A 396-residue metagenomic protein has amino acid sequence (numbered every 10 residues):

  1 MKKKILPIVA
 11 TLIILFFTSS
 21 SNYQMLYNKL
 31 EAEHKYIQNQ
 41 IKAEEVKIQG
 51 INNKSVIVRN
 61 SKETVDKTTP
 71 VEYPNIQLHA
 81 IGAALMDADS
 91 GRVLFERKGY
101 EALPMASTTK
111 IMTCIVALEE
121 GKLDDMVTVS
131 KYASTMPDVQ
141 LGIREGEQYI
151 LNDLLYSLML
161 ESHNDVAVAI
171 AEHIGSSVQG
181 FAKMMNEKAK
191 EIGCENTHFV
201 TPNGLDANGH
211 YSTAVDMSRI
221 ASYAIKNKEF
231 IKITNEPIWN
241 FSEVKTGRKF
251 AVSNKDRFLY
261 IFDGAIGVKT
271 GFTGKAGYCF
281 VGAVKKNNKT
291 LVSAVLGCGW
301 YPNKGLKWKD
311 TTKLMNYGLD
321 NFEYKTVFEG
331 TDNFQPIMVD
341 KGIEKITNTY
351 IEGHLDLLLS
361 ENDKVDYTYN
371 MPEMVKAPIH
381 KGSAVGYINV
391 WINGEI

Functional and structural regions predicted by a protein language model:
K2, S21-N22, Y27, C194-E195 (+1 more regions): Domain-terminus/edge residues, biased toward the C-terminal soluble/receptor-binding domains of extracytoplasmic
K2-Q24: Sec-dependent N-terminal signal peptides of Gram-positive bacterial secreted proteins and lipoproteins
L15-F17, Y23-K228, K232-I233, V244-K245: Active-site-adjacent loops and short helices of periplasmic peptidoglycan-processing enzymes
